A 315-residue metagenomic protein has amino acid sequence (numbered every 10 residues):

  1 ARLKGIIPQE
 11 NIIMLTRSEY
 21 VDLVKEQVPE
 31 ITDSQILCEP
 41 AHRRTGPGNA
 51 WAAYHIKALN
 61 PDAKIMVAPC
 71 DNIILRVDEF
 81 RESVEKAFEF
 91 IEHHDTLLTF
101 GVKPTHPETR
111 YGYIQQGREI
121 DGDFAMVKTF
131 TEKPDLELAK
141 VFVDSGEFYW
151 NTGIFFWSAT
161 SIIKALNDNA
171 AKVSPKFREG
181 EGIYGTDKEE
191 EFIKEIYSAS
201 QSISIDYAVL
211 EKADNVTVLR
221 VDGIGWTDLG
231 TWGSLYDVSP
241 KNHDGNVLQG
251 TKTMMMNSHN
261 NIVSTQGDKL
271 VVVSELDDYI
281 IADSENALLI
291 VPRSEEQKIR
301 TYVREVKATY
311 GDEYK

Functional and structural regions predicted by a protein language model:
A1-P69, L75-E85, S294: Conserved N-terminal catalytic core of the sugar/cofactor nucleotidyltransferase
Q9-E10, T32-D33, N60-A63, H93-L97 (+8 more regions): Short coil/turn connectors at secondary-structure junctions
I13, I65, E147, I154-F155 (+3 more regions): A residue-level structural signature of the nucleotidyltransferase/glycosyltransferase Rossmann-like core
M14, C38, V67, L98-F100 (+2 more regions): General beta-strand structural signal in soluble alpha/beta enzymes
H42-P47, H106-E108, L136-L138, W226: A short acidic, often aromatic-flanked loop/helix-cap motif at beta-alpha or helix-coil junctions that lines enzyme
A52, D71, I114, S158 (+2 more regions): Residue-level signal for inorganic ion chemistry
V77-I196, T217, R293: Conserved core of the sugar-phosphate nucleotidyltransferase
T160-K315: Left-handed beta-helix
